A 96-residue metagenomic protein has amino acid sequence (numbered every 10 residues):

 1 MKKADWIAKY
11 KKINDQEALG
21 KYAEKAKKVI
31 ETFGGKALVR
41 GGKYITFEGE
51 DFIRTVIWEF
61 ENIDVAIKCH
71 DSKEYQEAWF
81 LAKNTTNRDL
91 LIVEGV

Functional and structural regions predicted by a protein language model:
M1-R54, E61-I67, D71, E94-V96: Short S/T/G/P-rich N-terminal loop/turn motif that feeds into the first structured element of a domain
A66-L91: C-terminal structural segments of small proteins and small subunits
